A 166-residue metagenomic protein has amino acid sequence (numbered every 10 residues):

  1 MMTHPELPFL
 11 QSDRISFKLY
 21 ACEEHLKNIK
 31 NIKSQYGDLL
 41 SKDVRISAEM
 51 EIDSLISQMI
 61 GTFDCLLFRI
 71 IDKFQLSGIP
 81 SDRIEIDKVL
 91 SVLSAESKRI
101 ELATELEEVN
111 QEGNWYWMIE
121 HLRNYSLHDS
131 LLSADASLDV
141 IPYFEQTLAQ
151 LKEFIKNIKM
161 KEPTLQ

Functional and structural regions predicted by a protein language model:
M1-S57, G61, C65-Q166: Acidic, Ser/Thr/Gly/Pro-rich intrinsically disordered interaction regions
